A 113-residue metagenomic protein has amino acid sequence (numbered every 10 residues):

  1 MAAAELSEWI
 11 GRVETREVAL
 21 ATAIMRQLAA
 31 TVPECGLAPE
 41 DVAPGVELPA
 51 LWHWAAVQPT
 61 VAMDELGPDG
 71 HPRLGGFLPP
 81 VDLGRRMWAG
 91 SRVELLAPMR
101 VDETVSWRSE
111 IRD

Functional and structural regions predicted by a protein language model:
M1-G90: Hot-dog-fold acyl-thioester-processing enzymes
R86-D113: Hydrophobic beta-sheet segments that form the core/acyl-binding groove of ACP/CoA-dependent acyl-chain-processing
